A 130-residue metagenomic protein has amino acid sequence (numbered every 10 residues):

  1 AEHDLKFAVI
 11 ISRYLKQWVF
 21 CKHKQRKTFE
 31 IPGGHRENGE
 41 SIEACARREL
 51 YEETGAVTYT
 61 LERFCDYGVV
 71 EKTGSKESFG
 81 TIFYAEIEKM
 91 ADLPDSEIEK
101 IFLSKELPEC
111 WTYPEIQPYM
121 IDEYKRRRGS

Functional and structural regions predicted by a protein language model:
A1-V9: Acidic, metal-coordinating catalytic segment for phosphate/diphosphate chemistry, firing primarily on the Nudix
E2, C21, L93-D95: Short histidine-centered beta-strand/loop micro-motifs that create catalytic or ligand/metal-coordination sites
D4, T28-E30, H35, D66 (+1 more regions): Residue-level preference for alpha-helix termini and adjacent loops
K6, Q25-K27, F79-T81: A generic structural signal for short beta-strands and their flanking turns/coil linkers
S12-Y14, E86-I87: Residue-level signal for short segments within beta-strands and strand-turn junctions of well-structured beta-sheet
R13-E52: Conserved Nudix-box catalytic region and its N-terminal flanking loop in Nudix hydrolases and closely related
E37-T60, Y67-Y124: Unchanged
